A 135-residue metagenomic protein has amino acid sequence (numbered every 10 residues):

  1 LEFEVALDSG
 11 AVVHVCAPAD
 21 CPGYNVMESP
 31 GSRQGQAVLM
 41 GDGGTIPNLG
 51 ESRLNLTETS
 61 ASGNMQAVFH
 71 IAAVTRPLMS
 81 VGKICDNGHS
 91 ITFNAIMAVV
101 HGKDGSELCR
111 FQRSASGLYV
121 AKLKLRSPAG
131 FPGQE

Functional and structural regions predicted by a protein language model:
L1-V38, Q66-S80: Aspartyl protease active-site motif detector
A6, V38-L39, E58, V100: Hydrophobic beta-strand positions
A11, A17, G23-E28, T45 (+4 more regions): Low-complexity, compositionally biased segments
G35-N48: C-terminal reverse transcriptase regions that engage the nucleic-acid substrate
G50-E135: Aspartic protease core domain of the pepsin/retropepsin superfamily
